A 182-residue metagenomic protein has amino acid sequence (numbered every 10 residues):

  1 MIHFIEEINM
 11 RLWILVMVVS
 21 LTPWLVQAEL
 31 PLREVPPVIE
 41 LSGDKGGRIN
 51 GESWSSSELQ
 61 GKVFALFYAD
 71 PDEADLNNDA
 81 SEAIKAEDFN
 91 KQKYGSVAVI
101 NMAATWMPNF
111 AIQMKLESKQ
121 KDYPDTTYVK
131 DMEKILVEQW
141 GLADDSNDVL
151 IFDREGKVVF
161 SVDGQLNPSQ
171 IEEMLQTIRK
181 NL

Functional and structural regions predicted by a protein language model:
I2-W13: Positively charged n-region of N-terminal signal peptides that target proteins for export
W13-T22: Sec-dependent N-terminal signal peptides
W24-S42: N-proximal helix/coil linker or "cap" segments that precede and/or mark the start of modular domains
P31-L32, Q139-D144: Short loop/turn motifs at secondary-structure junctions and domain boundaries
I39-V63: A short beta-strand-turn-helix
K62-F64, D72-K119, V137: Structural microenvironment flanking redox-active thiols in thiol-disulfide oxidoreductases
Y123-T127, L142-L150: Structural micro-motif
D145-L182: Thiol-/selenol-based redox modules, centered on thioredoxin-like and closely related oxidoreductase domains
